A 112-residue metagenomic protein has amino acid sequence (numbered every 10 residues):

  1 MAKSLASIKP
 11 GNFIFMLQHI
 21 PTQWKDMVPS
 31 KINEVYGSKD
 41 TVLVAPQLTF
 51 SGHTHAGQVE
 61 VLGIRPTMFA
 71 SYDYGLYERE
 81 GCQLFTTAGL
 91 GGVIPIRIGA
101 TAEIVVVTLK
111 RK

Functional and structural regions predicted by a protein language model:
M1-K9: Short amphipathic alpha-helix with an adjacent loop that forms part of the alpha/beta core around
I8-K25: Short acidic, glycine-rich surface-loop motifs adjacent to enzyme active sites
K9-I14, E78-L84, K112: Beta-strand-turn-beta hairpins that frame and shape the catalytic cleft of phosphate-ester-processing enzymes
T22-V105: Conserved beta-sheet core of the metallophosphoesterase superfamily
V106-K112: C-terminal domain-boundary segment and adjacent tail
